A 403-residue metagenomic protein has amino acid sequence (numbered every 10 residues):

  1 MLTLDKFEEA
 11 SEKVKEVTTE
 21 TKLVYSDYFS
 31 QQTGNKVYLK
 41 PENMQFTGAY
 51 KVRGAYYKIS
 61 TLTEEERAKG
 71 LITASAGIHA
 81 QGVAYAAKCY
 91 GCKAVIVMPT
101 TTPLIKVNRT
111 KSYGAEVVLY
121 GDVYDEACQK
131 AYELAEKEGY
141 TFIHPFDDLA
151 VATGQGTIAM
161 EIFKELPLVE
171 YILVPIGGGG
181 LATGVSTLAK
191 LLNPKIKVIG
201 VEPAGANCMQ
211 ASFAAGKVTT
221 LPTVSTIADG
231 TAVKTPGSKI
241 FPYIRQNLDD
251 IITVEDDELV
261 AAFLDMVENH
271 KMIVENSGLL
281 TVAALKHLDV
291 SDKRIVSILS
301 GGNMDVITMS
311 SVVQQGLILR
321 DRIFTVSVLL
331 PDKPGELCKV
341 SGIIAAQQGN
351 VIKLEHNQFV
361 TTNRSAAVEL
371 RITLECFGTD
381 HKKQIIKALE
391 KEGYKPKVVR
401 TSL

Functional and structural regions predicted by a protein language model:
M1-L403: PLP-dependent amino-acid enzyme catalytic core
